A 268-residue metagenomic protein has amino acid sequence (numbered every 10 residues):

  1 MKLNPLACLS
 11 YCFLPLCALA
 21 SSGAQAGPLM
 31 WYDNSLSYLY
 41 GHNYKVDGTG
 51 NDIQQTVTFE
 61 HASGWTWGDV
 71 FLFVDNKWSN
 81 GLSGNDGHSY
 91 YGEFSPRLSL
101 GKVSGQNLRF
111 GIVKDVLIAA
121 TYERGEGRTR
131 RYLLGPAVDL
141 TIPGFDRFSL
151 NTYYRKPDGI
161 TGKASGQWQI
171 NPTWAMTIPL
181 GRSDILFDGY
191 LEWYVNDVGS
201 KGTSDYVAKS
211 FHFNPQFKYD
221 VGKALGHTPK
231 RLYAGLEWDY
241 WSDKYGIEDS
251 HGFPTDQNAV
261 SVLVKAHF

Functional and structural regions predicted by a protein language model:
M1-M30: Cleavable N-terminal export/targeting peptides
Q25-K77: Short glycine/proline- and aromatic-enriched beta-strand/turn motifs that initiate or cap beta-hairpins
Q25-Y32, W67-F71, L100-L117, T141-S149 (+2 more regions): Short loop/turn motifs that connect adjacent beta-strands in outer-membrane beta-barrel proteins
Y38-Y44, N76-N80, A120-E126, T152-D158 (+4 more regions): Transmembrane beta-strands of outer-membrane beta-barrel pores
T49-I53, G84-Y90, E126-R130, T161-Q167 (+2 more regions): Replace "Gram-negative outer membrane beta-barrel proteins" with "bacterial and organellar outer membrane beta-barrel
F59, F94, L134-P136, P172-W174 (+2 more regions): Membrane-embedded beta-strands of outer-membrane beta-barrel proteins, especially the hydrophobic/small aromatic
P157-R231, W241-D243, A266-F268: Outer-membrane beta-barrel transmembrane domain signature
D256-F268: Outer-membrane beta-barrel "beta-signal"
